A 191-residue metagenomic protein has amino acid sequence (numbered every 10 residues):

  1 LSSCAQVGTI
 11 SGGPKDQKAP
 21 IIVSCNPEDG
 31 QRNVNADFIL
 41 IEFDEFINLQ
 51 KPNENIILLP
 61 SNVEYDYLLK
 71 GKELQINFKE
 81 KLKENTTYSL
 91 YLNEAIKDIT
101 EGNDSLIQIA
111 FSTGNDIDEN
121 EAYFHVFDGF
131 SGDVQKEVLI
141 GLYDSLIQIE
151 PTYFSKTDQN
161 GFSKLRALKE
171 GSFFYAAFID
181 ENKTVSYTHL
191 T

Functional and structural regions predicted by a protein language model:
C4-A167, S172-F178, L190: Acidic, low-complexity Ser/Thr/Gly/Pro-rich repeat segments typical of extracellular/periplasmic and surface-exposed
D180-N182: Acidic, divalent-cation-chelating loop motifs in proteins
V185, H189-T191: Residue-level detector of conserved catalytic or cofactor/ligand-binding positions in enzyme active sites
